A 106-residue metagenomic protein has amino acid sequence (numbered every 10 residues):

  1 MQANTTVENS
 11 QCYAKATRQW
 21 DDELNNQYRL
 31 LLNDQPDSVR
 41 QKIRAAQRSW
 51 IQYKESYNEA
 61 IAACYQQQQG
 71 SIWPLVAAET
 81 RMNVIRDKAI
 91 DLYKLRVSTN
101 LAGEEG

Functional and structural regions predicted by a protein language model:
M1-G106: N-terminal alpha-helical modules
